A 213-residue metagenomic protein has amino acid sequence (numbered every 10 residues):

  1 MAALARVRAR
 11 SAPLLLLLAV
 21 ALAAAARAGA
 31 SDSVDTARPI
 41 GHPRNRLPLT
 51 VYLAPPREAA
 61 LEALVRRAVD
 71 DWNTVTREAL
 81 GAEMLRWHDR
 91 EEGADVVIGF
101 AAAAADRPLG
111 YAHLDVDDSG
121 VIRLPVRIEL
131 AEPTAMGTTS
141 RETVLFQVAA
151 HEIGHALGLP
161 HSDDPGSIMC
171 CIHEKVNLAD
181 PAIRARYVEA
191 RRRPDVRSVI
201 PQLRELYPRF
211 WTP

Functional and structural regions predicted by a protein language model:
A2, L17-A60, V69-T74, A104-R107 (+2 more regions): Disordered inhibitory propeptide/activation segment of secreted metzincin zinc metalloprotease zymogens, centered on
A3-L14: Bacterial N-terminal signal peptides that target proteins for export
A59-A156, P160-D163, E174: Metzincin-family zinc-dependent endopeptidase catalytic domain
D118, I122-V144, P160-P213: Metalloprotease/metallohydrolase-associated module, dominated by Zn2+-dependent proteases
